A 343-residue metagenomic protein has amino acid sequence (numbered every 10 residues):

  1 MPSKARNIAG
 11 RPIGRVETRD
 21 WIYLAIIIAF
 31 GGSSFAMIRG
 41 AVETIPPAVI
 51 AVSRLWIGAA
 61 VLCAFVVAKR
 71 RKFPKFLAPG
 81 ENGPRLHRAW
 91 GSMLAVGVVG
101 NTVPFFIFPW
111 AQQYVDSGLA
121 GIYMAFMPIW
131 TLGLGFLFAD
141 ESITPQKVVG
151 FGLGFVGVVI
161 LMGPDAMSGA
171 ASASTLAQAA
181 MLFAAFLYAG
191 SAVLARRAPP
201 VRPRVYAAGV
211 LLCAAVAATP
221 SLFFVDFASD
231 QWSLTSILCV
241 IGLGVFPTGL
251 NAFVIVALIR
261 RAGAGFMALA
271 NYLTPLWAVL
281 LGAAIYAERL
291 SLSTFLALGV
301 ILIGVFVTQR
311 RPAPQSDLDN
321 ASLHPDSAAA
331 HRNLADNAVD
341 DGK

Functional and structural regions predicted by a protein language model:
V16-W21, E43-V52, N82-W90, G163-L187 (+2 more regions): Juxtamembrane helix-entry segments on the extracytoplasmic side of multipass membrane proteins
A29-A60, A78-G80, W110, D116 (+1 more regions): Juxtamembrane helix-loop-helix junctions in multi-pass membrane proteins
A29-F35, C63-M124, I160, G244-A262: Specific transmembrane alpha-helical segments of multi-pass solute transporters/efflux pumps, especially DMT/EamA
A29-G32, A36, C63, G97-T102 (+8 more regions): Hydrophobic/small/kink-forming positions within alpha-helical transmembrane segments of polytopic membrane proteins
M37, L62, T131-G133, L137 (+5 more regions): Transmembrane alpha-helical segments that form core, pore/gating elements of small-molecule transporters/exporters
A41, I50, R54, A111 (+6 more regions): Hydrophobic/aromatic residues within transmembrane alpha-helices of multi-pass small-molecule transporters
A51-S53, N101, L119-F126, V193-A215 (+1 more regions): Helix-helix packing/entry segments at the starts of transmembrane helices
L62, L134, I143-D165, Y188 (+4 more regions): Hydrophobic transmembrane alpha-helices of multi-pass small-molecule transport proteins
